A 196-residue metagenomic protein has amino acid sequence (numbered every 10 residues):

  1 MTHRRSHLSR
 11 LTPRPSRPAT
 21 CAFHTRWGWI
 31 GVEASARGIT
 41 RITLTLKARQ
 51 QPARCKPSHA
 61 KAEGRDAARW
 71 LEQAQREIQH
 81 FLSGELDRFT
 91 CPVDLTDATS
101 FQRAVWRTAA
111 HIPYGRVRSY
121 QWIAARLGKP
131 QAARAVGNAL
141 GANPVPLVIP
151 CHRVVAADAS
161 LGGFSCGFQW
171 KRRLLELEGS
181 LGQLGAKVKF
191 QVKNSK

Functional and structural regions predicted by a protein language model:
M1-Q131, L177, L181-K196: Basic nucleic-acid-binding alpha-helical/helix-turn surface characteristic of O6-alkylguanine DNA
Q131-E176: Short glycine/serine-rich loop segments
